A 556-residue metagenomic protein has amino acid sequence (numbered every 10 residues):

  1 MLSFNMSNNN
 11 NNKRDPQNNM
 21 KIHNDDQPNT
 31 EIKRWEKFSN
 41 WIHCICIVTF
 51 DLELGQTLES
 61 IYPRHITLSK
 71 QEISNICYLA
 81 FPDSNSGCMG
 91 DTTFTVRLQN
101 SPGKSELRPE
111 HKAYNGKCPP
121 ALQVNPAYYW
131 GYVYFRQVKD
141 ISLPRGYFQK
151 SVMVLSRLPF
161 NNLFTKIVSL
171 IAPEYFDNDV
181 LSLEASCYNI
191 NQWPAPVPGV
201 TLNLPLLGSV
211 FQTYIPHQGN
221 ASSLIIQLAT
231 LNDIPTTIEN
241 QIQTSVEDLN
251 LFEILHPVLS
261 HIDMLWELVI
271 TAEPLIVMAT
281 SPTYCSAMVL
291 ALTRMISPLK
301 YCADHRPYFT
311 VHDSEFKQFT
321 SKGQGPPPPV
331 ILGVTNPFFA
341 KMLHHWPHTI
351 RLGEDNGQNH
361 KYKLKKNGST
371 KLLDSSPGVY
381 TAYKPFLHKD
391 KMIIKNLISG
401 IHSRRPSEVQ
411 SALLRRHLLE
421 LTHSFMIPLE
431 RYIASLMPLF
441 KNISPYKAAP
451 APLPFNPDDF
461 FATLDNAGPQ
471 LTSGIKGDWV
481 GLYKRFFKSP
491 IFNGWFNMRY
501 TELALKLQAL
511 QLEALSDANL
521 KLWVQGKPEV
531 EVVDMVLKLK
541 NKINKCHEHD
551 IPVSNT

Functional and structural regions predicted by a protein language model:
L2-S7, N12-T556: Acidic, Ser/Thr/Pro/Gly-enriched alpha-helical scaffold modules and adjacent low-complexity linkers in large eukaryotic
